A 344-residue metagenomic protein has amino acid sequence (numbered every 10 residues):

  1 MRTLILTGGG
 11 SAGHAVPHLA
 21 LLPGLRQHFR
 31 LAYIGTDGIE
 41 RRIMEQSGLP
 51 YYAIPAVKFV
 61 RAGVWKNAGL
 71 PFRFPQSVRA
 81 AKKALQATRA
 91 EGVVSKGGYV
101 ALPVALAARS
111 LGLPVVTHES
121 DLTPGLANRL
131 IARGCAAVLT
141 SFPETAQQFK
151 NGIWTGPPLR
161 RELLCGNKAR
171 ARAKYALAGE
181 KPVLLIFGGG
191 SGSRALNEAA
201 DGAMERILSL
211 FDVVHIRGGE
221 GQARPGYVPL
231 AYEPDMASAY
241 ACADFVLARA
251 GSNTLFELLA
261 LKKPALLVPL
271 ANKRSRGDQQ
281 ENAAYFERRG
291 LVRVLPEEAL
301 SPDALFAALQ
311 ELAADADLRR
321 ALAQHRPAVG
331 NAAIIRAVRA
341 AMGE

Functional and structural regions predicted by a protein language model:
T3-G9, F29-R73, K82, E298: Conserved nucleotide-sugar phosphate-binding/catalytic loop shared by glycosyltransferases and other
R30, R109-A169: Active-site-proximal region of nucleotide-activated glycan assembly enzymes, centered on histidine/acidic-rich loops
R41-I43, S47, K168-A173, L177-V246 (+2 more regions): Donor-nucleotide binding loops and adjacent catalytic segments primarily of GT-B fold Leloir glycosyltransferases
R79-V93, V100-V116, R129-G134: Glycosyltransferases and closely related glycan-assembly transferases that use nucleotide-activated donors
A90-G92, A241-F256, K263-P264: Acidic donor-binding loop of glycosyltransferase active sites
R289-P296, L300-D317: C-terminal "capping" alpha-helix adjacent to the active site of nucleotide-linked donor transferases in cell-envelope
E311, P327-E344: C-terminal alpha-helical cap of glycosyltransferases
A316-A328: A short, well-ordered alpha-helix in the C-terminal region of glycosyltransferases
